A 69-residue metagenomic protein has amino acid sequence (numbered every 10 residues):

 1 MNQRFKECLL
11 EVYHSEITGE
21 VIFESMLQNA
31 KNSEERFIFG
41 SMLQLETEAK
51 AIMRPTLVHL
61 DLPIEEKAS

Functional and structural regions predicted by a protein language model:
M1-S69: Non-heme di-metal
